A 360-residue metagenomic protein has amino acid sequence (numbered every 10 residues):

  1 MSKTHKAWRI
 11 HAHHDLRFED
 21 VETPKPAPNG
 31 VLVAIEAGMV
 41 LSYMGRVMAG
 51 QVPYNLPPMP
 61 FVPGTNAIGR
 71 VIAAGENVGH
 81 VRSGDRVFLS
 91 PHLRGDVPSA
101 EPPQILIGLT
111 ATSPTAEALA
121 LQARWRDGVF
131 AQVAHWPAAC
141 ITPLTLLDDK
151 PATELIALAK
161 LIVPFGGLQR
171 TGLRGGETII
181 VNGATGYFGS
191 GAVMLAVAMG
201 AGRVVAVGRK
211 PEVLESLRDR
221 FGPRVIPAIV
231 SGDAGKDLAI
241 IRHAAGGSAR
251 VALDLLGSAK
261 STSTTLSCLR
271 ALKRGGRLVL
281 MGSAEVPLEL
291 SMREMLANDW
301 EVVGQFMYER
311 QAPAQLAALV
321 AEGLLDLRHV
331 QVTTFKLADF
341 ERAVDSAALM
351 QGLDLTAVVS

Functional and structural regions predicted by a protein language model:
S2-K3, G166, K236, L266 (+1 more regions): C-terminal hydrophobic helical "lid"/dimerization subdomain of Rossmann-like NAD(P)H-dependent oxidoreductases
P24-M39, V52-I105: Glycine-rich beta-strand-centered segment in the early N-terminal region that forms part of a ligand/cofactor-binding
R94-I179: NAD(P)H dinucleotide-binding glycine-rich loop of Rossmann-like/cofactor-binding domains, especially the beta1-alpha1
C140, T145-D233: Mid-domain Rossmann-like dinucleotide-binding core that forms the NAD(H)/NADP(H) cofactor-binding site
V197-V205, L214-D299: Glycine-rich cofactor phosphate-binding loops and adjacent beta1-alpha1 units of small-molecule cofactor enzyme domains
R277-V279, L290-H329: Rossmann-fold dehydrogenase core element
